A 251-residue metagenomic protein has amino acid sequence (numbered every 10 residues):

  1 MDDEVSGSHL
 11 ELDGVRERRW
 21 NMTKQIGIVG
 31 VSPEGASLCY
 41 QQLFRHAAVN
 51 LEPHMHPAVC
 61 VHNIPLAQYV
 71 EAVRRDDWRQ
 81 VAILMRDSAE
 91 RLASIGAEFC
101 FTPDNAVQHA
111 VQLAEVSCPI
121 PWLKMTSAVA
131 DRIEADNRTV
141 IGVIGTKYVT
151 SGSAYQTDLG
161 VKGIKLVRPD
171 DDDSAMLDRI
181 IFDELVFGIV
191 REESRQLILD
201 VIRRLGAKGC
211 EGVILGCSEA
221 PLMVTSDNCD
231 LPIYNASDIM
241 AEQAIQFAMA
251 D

Functional and structural regions predicted by a protein language model:
M1-N21: N-terminal amphipathic/basic-hydrophobic helices that include classical n-h-c signal peptides and signal-anchor
R18-D251: Non-catalytic structural scaffold of enzyme domains
